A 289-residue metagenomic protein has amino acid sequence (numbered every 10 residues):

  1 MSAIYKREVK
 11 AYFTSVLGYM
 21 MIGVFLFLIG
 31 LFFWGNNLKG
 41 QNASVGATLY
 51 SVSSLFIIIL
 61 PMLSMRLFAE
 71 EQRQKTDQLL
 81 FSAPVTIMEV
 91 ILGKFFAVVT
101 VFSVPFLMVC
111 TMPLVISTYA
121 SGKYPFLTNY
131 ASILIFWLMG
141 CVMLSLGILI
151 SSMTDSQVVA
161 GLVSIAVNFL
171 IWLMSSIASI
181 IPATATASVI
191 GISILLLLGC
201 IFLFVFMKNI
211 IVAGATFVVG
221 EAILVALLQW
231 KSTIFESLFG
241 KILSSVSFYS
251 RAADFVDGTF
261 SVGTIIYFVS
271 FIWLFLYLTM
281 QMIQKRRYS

Functional and structural regions predicted by a protein language model:
M1-E70, T111, F202-K208, T216-F217 (+2 more regions): Hydrophobic alpha-helical transmembrane segments
A3, R7-A11, Q78-S82, K241-S244: Short amphipathic alpha-helical coupling elements at transmembrane boundaries
G18-Y19, L79, V90, V159-S164 (+1 more regions): Alpha-helical transmembrane segments and their helix-entry boundary regions
I29-N36, G40-G46, Y50-L55, F96-A166 (+1 more regions): Secretory targeting signals
G35, Q157-D254: Transmembrane helix segments
Y50-S53, S132-W137, A185-L197, A215-T216 (+1 more regions): Alpha-helical transmembrane segments of polytopic membrane proteins
L67-A97: Helix-loop-helix units of permease transmembrane domains in multi-pass membrane transporters, especially ABC
M88-L92, I150, I283: Alpha-helix N-cap/helix-start motif at helix boundaries, enriched for small hydrophobics
